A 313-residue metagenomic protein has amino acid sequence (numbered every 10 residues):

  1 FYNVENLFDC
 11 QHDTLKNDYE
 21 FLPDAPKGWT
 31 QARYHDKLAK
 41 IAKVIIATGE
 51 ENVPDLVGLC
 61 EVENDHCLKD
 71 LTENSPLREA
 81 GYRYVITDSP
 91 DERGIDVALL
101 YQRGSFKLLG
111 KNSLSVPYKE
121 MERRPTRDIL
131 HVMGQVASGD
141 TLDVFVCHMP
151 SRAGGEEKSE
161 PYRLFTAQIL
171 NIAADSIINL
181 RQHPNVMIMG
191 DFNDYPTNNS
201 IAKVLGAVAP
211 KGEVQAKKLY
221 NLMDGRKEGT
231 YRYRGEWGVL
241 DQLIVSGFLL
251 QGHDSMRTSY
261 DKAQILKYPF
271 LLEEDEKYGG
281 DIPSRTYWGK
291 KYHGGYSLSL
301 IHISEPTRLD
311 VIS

Functional and structural regions predicted by a protein language model:
F1-N17, K262-L271: Short, solvent-exposed beta-strand-terminating loops
V4-L7, V62, M149, D191-F192: Active-site metal-binding loops of divalent metal-dependent hydrolases
N6-K37, A153-Y162: Acidic/histidine-rich helix-loop elements that form or flank divalent-metal/phosphate-binding sites at the catalytic
L15, A137-Q168, I172: Metal-dependent phosphoester/phosphodiester hydrolase catalytic core
V62-M149: Structured beta-strand-rich core segments of catalytic domains in phosphoester-bond hydrolases
L164-K262, L266: Metal-dependent phosphoesterases centered on the DNase I-like endonuclease/exonuclease/phosphatase
D254-S297: Acidic, Ser/Thr/Pro-rich beta/coil linker or hinge segments at domain junctions
I301-H302, L309-I312: Single conserved hydrophobic/aromatic residue that forms the stacking wall/gate of nucleotide- or nucleobase-binding
